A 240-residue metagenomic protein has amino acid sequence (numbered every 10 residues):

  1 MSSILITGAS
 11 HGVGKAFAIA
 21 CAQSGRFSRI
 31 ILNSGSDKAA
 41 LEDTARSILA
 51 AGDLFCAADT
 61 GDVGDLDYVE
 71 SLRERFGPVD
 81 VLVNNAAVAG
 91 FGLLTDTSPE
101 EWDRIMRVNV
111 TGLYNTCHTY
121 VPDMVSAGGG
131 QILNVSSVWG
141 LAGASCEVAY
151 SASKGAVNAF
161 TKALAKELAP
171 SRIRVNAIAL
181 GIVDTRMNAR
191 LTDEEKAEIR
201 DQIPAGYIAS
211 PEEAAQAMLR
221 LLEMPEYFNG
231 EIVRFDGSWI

Functional and structural regions predicted by a protein language model:
S10-H11: Conserved glycine-rich cofactor-binding loop
G77, G129, Y207-F235: C-terminal substrate-recognition "lid" of short-chain dehydrogenase/reductases
L93-L94, E101-D103, I199: Substrate-binding pocket helix/loop in short-chain dehydrogenase/reductase
C117, S153, T161: Active-site helix of classical SDR
P122, K166-P170: Alpha-helical segment proximal to the catalytic Tyr-Lys
S137: Residue(s) in the substrate-gating loop at a strand-loop-helix junction that position the organic substrate next
A169, R174, F228-G230: Short, small/polar-rich loop/turn modules that mediate ligand/substrate recognition or access, typified
